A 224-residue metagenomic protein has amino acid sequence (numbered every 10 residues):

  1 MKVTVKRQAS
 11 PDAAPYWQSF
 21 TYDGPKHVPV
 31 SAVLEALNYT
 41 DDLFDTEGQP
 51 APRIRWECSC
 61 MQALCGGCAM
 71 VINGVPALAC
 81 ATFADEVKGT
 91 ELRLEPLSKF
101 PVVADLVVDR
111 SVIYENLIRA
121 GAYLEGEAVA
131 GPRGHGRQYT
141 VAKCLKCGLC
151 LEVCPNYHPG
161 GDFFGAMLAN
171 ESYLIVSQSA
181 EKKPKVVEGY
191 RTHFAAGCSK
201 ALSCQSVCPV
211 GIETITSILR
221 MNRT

Functional and structural regions predicted by a protein language model:
M1-F20: Eukaryote-biased recognition of intrinsically disordered, low-complexity regulatory segments
Y16-S31: Short, contiguous acidic and Ser/Thr-rich linear segments
D23, I72-G74: Short strand-turn-strand beta-turns centered on an Asx-Gly dipeptide
V28-P52, T90-T224: Ferredoxin-type iron-sulfur electron-transfer modules in oxidoreductases and energy-metabolism complexes
I54-Q62: Serine/threonine-rich, repeat-prone extracellular segments and beta-strand-based repeat modules of secreted/surface
C65-G66: Short, mixed-charge low-complexity intrinsically disordered segments
